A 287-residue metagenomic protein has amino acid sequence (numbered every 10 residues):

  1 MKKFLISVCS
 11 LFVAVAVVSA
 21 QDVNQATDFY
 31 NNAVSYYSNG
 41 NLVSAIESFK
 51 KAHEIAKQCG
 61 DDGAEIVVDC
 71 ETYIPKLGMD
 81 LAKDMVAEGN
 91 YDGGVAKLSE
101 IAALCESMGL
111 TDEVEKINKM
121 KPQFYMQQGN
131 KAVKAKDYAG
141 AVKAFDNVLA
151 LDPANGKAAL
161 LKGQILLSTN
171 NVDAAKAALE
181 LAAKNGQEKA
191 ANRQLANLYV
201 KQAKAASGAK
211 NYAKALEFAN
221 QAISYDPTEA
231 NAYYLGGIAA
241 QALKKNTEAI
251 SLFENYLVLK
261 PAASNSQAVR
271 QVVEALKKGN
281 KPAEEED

Functional and structural regions predicted by a protein language model:
A26, G60, V68, P75 (+7 more regions): Helix-start (N-cap) detector for alpha-helical repeat units in TPR-like alpha-solenoids, especially tetratricopeptide
S38, K76, D80, D84-A87 (+9 more regions): Register position in tetratricopeptide repeats
E54, D61, A103, K143-A150 (+3 more regions): Conserved structural position within tetratricopeptide repeats
K57, E106, P153, G186-Q187 (+2 more regions): Short coil turns that delineate tetratricopeptide repeat
E65-D69, Y73, D80, E113 (+7 more regions): Canonical tetratricopeptide repeat
K184-S224: Alpha-helical adaptor scaffolds
R193-Q194, K201, A205, A213 (+1 more regions): Terminal, low-structured helical/coil segments at or just beyond the last alpha-helical repeat
